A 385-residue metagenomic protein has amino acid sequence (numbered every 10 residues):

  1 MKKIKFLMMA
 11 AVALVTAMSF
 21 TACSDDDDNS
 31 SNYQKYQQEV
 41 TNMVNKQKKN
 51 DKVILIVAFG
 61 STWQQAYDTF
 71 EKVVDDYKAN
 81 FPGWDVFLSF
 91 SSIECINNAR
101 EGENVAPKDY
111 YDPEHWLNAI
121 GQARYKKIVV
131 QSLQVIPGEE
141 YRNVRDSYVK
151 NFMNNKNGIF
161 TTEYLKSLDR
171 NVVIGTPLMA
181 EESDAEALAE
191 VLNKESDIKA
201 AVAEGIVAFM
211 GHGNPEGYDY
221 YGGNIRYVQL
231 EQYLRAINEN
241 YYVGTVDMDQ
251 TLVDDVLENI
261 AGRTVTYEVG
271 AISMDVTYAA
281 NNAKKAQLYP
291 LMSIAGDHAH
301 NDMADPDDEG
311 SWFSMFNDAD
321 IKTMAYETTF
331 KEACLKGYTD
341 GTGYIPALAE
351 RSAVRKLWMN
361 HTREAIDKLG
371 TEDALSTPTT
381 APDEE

Functional and structural regions predicted by a protein language model:
M1-M9: Bacterial N-terminal signal peptides that target proteins for export
M9-A17: Hydrophobic helical h-region of N-terminal Sec-dependent signal peptides in bacterial secretory/periplasmic proteins
M18-A22: C-terminal motif of bacterial Sec signal peptides marking the signal peptidase cleavage site
S24-E385: Active-site-proximal alpha-helix that buttresses catalytic centers in soluble enzyme cores
